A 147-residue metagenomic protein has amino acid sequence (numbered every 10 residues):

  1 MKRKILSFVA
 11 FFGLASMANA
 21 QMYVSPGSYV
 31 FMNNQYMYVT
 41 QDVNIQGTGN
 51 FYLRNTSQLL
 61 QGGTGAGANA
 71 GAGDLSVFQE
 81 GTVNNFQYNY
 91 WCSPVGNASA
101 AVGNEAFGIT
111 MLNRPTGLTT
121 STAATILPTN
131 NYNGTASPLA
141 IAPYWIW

Functional and structural regions predicted by a protein language model:
M1-P26: Bacterial Sec-dependent N-terminal signal peptides
M22-W147: N-terminal exported-region signature
